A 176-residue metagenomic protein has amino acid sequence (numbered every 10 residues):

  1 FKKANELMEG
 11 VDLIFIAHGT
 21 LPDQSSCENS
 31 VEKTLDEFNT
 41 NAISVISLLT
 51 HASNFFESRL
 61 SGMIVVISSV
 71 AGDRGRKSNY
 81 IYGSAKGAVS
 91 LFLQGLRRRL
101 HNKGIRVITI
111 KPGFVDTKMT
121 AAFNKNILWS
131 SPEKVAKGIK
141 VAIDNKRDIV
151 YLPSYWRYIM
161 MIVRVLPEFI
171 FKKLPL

Functional and structural regions predicted by a protein language model:
V11-G19, V66, I108: Rossmann-fold scaffold of SDR-type NAD(P)-dependent oxidoreductases
L13, G19-L35, S78: Conserved mid-core segment of classical short-chain dehydrogenase/reductases
L49, A85: Active-site helix of classical SDR
F56, R74, G95-R106: Active-site-adjacent segment of SDR/Rossmann-fold oxidoreductases
S69: Residue(s) in the substrate-gating loop at a strand-loop-helix junction that position the organic substrate next
R74-Y80: Active-site loop immediately N-terminal to the catalytic Tyr-X3-Lys motif of short-chain dehydrogenase/reductase
T109, N124-M161: C-terminal helical subdomain
